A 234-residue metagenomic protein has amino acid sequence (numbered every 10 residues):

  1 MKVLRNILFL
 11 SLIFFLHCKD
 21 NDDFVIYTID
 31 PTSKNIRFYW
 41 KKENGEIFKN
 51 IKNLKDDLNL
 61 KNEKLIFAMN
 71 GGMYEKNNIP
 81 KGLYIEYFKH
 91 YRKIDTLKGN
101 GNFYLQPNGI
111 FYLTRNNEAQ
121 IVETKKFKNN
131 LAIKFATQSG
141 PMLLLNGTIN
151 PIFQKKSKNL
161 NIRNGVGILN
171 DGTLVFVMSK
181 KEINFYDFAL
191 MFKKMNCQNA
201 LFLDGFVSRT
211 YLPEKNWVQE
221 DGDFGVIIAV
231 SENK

Functional and structural regions predicted by a protein language model:
M1-N21: Bacterial Sec-dependent N-terminal signal peptides
C18-N102: Zymogen propeptides
D22, L105-P107, N159-R163: Short, surface-exposed coil-to-beta transition loops
T28-D30, M69-G71, Y112-T114, V177-M178 (+1 more regions): Short beta-strand segments
D30-S33, Y112-E118, L145-G147, I168-G172 (+2 more regions): Short acidic-glycine loop/turn motifs at beta-strand connectors
K41-N44, K125-N129, M178-E182: Short, solvent-exposed aromatic-acidic interface loops
N78-L97, I152-N199, L203, S208-K234: Conserved, well-ordered active-site substructure
I79-F153: Active-site-adjacent helix-turn-beta-strand microarchitecture at beta-sheet edges that either contains or buttresses
